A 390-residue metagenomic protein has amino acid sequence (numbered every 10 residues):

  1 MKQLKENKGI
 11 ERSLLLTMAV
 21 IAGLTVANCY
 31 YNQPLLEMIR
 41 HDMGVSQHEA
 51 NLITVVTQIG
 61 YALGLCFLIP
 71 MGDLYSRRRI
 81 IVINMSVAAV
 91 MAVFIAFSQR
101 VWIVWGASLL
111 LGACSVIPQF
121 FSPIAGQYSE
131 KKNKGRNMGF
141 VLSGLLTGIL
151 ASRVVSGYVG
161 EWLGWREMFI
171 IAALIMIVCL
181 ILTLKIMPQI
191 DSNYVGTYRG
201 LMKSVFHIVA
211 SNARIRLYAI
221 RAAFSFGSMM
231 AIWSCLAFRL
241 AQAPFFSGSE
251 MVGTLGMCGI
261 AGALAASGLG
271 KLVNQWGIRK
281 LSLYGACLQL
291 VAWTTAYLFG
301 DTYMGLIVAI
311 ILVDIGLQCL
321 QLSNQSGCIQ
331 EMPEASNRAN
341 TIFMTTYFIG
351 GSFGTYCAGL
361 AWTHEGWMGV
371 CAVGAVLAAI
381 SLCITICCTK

Functional and structural regions predicted by a protein language model:
K2-G9, P188-I220: Juxtamembrane intracellular "pre-TM" segments in multi-pass secondary transporters
L63-V101: Conserved MFS/SLC helix-loop-helix module at the cytosolic interface between two early adjacent transmembrane helices
L65-S76, L264-I278, W362: Helix-to-loop junctions at the C-terminal end of transmembrane segments in multipass secondary transporters
R79-V93, K280-T295, A375: Structural signature of the two symmetry-related core transmembrane helices
I103, F140-M187: Helix-loop-helix hairpin linking two adjacent transmembrane segments in secondary transporters
A107-S143: Cytoplasmic helix-loop-helix junction between adjacent transmembrane helices in 12-TM secondary transporters
I117-S129, C319-M332: Intracellular juxtamembrane helix-capping segments at the cytosolic ends of symmetry-related transmembrane helices
R279-N324: C-terminal transmembrane helical hairpin of 12-TM major facilitator-type secondary transporters
